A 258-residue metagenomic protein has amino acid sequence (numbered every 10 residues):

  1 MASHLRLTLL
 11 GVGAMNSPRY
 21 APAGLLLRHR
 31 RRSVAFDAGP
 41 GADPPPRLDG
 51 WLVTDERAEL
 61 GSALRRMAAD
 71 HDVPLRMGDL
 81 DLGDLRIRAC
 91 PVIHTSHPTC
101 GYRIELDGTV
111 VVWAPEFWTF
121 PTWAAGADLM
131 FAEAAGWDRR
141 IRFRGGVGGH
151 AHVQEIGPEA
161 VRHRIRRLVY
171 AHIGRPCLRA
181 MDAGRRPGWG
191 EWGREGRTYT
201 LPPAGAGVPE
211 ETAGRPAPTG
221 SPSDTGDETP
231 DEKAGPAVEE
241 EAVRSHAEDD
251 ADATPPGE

Functional and structural regions predicted by a protein language model:
M1-P46, L75-W123, E195-G214: Core dinuclear metal-dependent hydrolase active-site scaffold
S17, P44, A58-A63, P176-M181 (+1 more regions): Short, charged/polar "capping" segments at the starts of alpha-helices and the immediately preceding loops
R30-P74, D128-M130: Active-site metal-binding motif and surrounding structural segment of the metallo-beta-lactamase
F36-A38, T54, W113-P115, A132-A134 (+1 more regions): Active-site flanking residues adjacent to catalytic metal/cofactor-binding acidic residues
A42-L48, G61-R66, D81, P121-G126 (+2 more regions): Short loop/helix-cap segments at secondary-structure boundaries that form the rim of catalytic
D55-L60, H94, H150, H172: Histidine-centered active-site/metal-ligand motif
F120-A206, A213: Cap/insert and terminal regions of metallo-dependent hydrolase folds
T212-E258: Mixed-charge, low-complexity intrinsically disordered regions enriched for alternating acidic
